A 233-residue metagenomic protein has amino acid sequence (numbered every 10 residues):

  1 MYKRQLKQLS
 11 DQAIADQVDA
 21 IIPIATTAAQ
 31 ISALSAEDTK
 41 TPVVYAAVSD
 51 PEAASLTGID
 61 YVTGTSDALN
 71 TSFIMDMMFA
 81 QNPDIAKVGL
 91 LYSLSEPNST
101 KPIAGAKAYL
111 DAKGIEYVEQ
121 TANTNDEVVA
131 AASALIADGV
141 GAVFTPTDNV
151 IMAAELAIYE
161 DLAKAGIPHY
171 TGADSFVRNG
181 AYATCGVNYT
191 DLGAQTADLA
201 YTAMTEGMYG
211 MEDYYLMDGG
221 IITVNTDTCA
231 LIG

Functional and structural regions predicted by a protein language model:
M1-Y2: Conserved small/polar residues in nucleotide/adenosyl-binding loops
I14-T26, V44, V88-L90, V140-I151 (+1 more regions): Periplasmic-binding protein-like
V18, D38-V43, A86, I115 (+1 more regions): A short helix->loop->beta-strand "cap" motif at the edges of active sites that frequently abuts
I31, A36-T71, T171-A183: Flexible loop/hinge segments that line or gate small-molecule binding clefts
D50-T57, T63-K87, V187-M208: Hydrophobic alpha-helical segments within soluble ligand-binding/sensing domains
G64-K113, D213-C229: An alpha-beta-alpha
P97-I167, A173: Pocket-lining segment of extracytoplasmic ligand-binding domains
F176-D227: Flexible loop/turn connectors
